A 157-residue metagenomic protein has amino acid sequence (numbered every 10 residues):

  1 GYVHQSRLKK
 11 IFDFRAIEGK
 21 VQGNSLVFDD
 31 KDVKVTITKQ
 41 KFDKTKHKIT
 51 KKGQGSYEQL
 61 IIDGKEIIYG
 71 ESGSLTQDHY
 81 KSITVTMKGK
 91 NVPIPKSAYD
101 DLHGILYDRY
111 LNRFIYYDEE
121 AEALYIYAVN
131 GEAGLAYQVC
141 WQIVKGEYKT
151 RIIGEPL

Functional and structural regions predicted by a protein language model:
G1-D29, G104, P156-L157: Boundary regions of SH3-family modules and the immediately adjacent low-complexity/disordered segments in eukaryotic
K10-A16, D100-N112, G146-T150: Short, surface-exposed linear segments at secondary-structure transitions and domain or protein termini
D29-T38, D43-T45, E66-G70, E122-N130: Short beta-strand elements that form the blades of beta-propeller/WD-repeat-like and other beta-sheet-rich scaffold
T38-Y110: Central antiparallel beta-sheet cores of small beta-barrel/beta-sandwich binding domains
K88, D118-L124, V144-Y148: Short, solvent-exposed coil/turn segments at beta-strand boundaries
I94, I126, T150-G154: Short hydrophobic/aromatic-rich beta-strand segments that constitute the beta-sheet cores of beta-sandwich/beta-barrel
K96-V139: Acidic, glycine-rich flexible loop segments
Q142-L157: Short, low-complexity, Pro/Ser/Thr/Gly-rich segments in the mature regions of secreted, periplasmic
